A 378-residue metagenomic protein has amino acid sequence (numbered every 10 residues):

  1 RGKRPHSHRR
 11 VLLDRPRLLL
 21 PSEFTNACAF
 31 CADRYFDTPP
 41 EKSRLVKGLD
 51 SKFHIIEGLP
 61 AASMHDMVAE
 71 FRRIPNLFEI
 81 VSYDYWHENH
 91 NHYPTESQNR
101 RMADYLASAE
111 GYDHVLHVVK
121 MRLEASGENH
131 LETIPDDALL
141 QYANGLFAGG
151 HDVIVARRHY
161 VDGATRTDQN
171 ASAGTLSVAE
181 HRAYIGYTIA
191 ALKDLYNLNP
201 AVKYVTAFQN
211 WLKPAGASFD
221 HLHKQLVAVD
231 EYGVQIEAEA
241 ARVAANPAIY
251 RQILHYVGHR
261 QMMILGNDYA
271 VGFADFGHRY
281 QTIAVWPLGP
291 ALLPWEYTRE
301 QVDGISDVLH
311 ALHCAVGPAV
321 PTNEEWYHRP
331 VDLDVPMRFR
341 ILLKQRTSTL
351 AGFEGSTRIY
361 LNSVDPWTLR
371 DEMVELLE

Functional and structural regions predicted by a protein language model:
R1-E378: HIT superfamily nucleotide-processing domains
